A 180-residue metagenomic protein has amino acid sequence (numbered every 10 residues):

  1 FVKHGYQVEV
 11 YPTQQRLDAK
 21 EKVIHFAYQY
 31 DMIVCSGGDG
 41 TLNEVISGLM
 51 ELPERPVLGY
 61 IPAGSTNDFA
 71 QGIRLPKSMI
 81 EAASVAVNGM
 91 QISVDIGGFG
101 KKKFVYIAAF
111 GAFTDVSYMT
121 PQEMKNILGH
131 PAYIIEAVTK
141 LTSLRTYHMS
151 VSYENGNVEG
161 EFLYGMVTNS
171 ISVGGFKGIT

Functional and structural regions predicted by a protein language model:
F1-S36, N43: ATP/NTP phosphate-donor binding region
Y11-T13, E51-V167: Catalytic core of DAGKc-family lipid kinases
A19-K22, I46, I92, E136 (+2 more regions): A generic local structural motif
G37-G38, G64: A short acidic Gly-Thr/Ser loop motif
G40-L42, N67, V173: Glycine-rich nucleotide phosphate-binding loop and flanking beta-alpha elements of Rossmann-like dinucleotide-binding
T41-P53: Short Gly/Thr/Asp-enriched flexible loops that form oxyanion-binding sites at enzyme active sites
E44-I46, A70-Q71, F176-K177: Short glycine-/acidic-enriched loop or helix-start segments at secondary-structure transitions that form or flank
M166-T180: Internal helical hairpin/lid segments
